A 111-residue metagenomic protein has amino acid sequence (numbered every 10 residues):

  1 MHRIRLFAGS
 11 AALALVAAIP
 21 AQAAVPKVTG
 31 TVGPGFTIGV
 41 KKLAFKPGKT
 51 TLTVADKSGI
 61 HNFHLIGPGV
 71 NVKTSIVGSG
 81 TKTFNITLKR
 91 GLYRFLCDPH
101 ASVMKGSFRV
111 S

Functional and structural regions predicted by a protein language model:
M1-L6: Positively charged n-region of N-terminal signal peptides that target proteins for export
G9-A18: Bacterial N-terminal signal peptides
A18-A24: Bacterial Sec-dependent signal peptides at the C-terminal "C-region" and cleavage site
A24, K46, K57-H61, S102-M104: Short loop/turn segments at connectors of secondary-structure elements within structured domains
A24-T37, V77-S111: Extracellular/periplasmic metallocenter environments
K41-G59, T83-L96: Beta-strand cores of secreted/periplasmic/IMS beta-sandwich domains, seen most often in copper-related folds
N62-I66: Beta-strand signatures of extracellular beta-sandwich domains
G69-S75: Surface-exposed loop/edge segments in extracytoplasmic proteins
